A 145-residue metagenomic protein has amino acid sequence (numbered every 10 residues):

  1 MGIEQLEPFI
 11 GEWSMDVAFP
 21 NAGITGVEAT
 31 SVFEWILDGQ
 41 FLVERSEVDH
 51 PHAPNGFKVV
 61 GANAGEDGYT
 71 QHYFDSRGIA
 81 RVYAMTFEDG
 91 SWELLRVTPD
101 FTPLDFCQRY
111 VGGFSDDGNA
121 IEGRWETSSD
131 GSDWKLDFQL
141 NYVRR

Functional and structural regions predicted by a protein language model:
M1-E12: N-terminal helix-cap/turn-to-beta initiation motif at the start of protein domains
I3, M15-R109: Central antiparallel beta-sheet cores of small beta-barrel/beta-sandwich binding domains
I10-V17, E122-G123: A short, Trp-centered hydrophobic/proline-enriched beta-strand micro-motif
S31-I36, G113-D116, Y142-R144: Aromatic-rich beta-strand edge motifs centered on tyrosine
F106-D116, T127: Well-ordered alpha/beta subsegment
N119: Exposed beta-strand face motif in extracellular beta-rich ectodomains
E126-R145: Edge beta-strand at a domain terminus
